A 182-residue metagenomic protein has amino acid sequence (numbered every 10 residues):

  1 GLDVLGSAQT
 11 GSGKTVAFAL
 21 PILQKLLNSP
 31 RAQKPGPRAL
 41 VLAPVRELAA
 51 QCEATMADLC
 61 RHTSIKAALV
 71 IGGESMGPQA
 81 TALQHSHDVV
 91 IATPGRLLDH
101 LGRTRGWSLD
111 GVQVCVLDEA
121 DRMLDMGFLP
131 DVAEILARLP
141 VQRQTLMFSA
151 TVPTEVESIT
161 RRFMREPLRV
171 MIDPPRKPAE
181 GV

Functional and structural regions predicted by a protein language model:
G1-G6, G36-A39, H87-D88, R143-Q144: Pre-Walker A (Motif I) flank of P-loop NTPase domains
G1-V4, T15-Q33, A50, T55-L59 (+3 more regions): Walker A/P-loop NTP-binding motif
A8-S12: The conserved Walker
L20, G36-R38, A43, T93 (+4 more regions): Hydrophobic alpha-helix-in-membranes signature
A32-R103, D110-V114, E157-R161, R169-I172: Conserved nucleic-acid-binding Ia/Ib motif block in the N-terminal RecA-like helicase ATPase lobe
S108-L117, D121-P178: Post-DEXD/H (motif II) to motif III coupling segment of the RecA-like Helicase ATP-binding lobe
G181-V182: Conserved interdomain hinge at the start of the Helicase C-terminal
